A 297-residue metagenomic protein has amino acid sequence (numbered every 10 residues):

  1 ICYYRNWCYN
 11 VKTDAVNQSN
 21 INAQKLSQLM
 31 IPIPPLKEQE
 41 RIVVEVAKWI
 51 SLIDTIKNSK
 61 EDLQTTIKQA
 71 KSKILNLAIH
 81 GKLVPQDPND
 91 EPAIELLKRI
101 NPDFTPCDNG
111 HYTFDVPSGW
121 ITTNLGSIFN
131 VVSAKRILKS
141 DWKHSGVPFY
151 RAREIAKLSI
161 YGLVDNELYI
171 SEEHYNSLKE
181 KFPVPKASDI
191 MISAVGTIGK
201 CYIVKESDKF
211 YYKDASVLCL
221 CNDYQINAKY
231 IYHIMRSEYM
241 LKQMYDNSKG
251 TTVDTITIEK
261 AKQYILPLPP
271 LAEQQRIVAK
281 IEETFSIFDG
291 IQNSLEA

Functional and structural regions predicted by a protein language model:
I1-Y4, D14-V16, N20-L26, R151-A152 (+2 more regions): A short beta-sheet element
C2, V44-A47, N130, R236 (+1 more regions): Solvent-exposed alpha-helix faces
C8, Q28-K37, F114-V116, W120-F129 (+5 more regions): Catalytic cores of nucleotide-enabled group-transfer and carboxylate-activating enzymes in metabolic and assembly-line
N10-T13, P85-E91, D108-Y112, L138-G146 (+2 more regions): Short coil/turn segments at secondary-structure boundaries
D14, D108, I121-Y161, E173-N176 (+2 more regions): Low-complexity, Lys/Gly-biased intrinsically disordered segments
Q18, Q39, L241, V253 (+1 more regions): Glutamine-centric residue-chemistry signal
Q28, L36, E40, S51 (+6 more regions): Non-catalytic DNA-recognition/assembly elements of restriction-modification systems
D62-Q64, A70-H111: Extended, domain-scale alpha-helical bundle/helix-rich regions
